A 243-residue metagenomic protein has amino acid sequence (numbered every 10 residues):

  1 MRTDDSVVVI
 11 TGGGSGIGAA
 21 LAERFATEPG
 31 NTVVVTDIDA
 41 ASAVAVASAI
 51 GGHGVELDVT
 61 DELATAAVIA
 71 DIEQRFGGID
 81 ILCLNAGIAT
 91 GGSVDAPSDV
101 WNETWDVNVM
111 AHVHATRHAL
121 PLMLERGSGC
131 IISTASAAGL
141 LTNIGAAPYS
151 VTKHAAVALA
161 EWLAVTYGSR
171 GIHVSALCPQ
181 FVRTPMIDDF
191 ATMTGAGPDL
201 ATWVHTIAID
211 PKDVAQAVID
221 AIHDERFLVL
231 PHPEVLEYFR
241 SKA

Functional and structural regions predicted by a protein language model:
G14-S15: Conserved glycine-rich cofactor-binding loop
E28, L141, W162-H173: Active-site-adjacent segment of SDR/Rossmann-fold oxidoreductases
A40-A41, L57-A67, S98: The beta1-alpha1 cofactor-binding region of Rossmann-like NAD(H)/NADP(H)-dependent oxidoreductases
I88-N102, G145-P148: Conserved mid-core segment of classical short-chain dehydrogenase/reductases
T116, T152: Active-site helix of classical SDR
S136: Residue(s) in the substrate-gating loop at a strand-loop-helix junction that position the organic substrate next
A176, A196-Y238: C-terminal helical subdomain
